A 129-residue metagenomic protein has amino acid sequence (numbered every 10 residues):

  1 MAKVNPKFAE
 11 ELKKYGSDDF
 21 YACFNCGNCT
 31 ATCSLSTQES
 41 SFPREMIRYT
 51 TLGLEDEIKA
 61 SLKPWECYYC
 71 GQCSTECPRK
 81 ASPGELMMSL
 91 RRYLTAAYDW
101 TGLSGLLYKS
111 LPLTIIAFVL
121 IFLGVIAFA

Functional and structural regions predicted by a protein language model:
M1-P64: Ferredoxin-type iron-sulfur electron-transfer modules and their immediate structural context
F20, I47-A129: Iron-sulfur-cluster electron-transfer modules
